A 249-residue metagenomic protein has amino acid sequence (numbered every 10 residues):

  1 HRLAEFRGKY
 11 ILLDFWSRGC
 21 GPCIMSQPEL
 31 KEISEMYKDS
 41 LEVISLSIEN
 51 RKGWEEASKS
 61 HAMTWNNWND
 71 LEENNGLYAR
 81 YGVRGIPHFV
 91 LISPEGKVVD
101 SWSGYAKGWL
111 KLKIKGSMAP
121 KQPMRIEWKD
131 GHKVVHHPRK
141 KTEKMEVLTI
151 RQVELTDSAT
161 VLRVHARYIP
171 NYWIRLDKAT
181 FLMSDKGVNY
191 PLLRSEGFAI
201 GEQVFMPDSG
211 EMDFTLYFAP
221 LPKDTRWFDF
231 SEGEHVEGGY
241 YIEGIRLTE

Functional and structural regions predicted by a protein language model:
H1-E5, W65, A119-K121: N-terminal "domain-start" segment that seeds a small globular fold
R7-Y10, F15-E35: Conserved redox-active cysteine motifs that mediate thiol-disulfide chemistry, especially di-cysteine Cys-X(1-2)-Cys
M25-H61, E73-A79, K113: Structural microenvironment flanking redox-active thiols in thiol-disulfide oxidoreductases
M63, D70-K115: Thiol/disulfide oxidoreductase modules built on the thioredoxin-like
P123-D157, G187-F198: Low-complexity, acidic Ser/Thr/Pro/Gly-rich terminal tails and inter-domain linkers that flank the onset of structured
A159-Y168: Short, well-ordered beta-strand segments enriched in hydrophobic/aromatic residues
R167-P207: The feature marks short-to-medium sequence segments in extracytoplasmic or secretory-pathway proteins
P191-V236: Short, solvent-exposed, Trp/other aromatic-anchored flexible loops in extracytoplasmic proteins
